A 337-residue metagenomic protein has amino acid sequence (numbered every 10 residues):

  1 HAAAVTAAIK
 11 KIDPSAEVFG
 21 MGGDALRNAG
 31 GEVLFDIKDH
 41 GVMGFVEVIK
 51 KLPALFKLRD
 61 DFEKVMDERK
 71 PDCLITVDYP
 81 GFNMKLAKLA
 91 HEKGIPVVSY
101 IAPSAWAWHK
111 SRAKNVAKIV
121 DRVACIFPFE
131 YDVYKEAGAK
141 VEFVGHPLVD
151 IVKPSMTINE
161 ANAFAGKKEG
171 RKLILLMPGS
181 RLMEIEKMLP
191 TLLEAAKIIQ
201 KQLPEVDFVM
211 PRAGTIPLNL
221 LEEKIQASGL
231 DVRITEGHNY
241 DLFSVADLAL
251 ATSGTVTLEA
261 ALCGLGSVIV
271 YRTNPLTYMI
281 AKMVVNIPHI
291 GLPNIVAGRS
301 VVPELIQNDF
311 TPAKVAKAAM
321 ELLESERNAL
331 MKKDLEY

Functional and structural regions predicted by a protein language model:
H1-Y337: Nucleotide-activated sugar donor-binding and catalytic core shared by glycosyltransferases and related lipid-linked
